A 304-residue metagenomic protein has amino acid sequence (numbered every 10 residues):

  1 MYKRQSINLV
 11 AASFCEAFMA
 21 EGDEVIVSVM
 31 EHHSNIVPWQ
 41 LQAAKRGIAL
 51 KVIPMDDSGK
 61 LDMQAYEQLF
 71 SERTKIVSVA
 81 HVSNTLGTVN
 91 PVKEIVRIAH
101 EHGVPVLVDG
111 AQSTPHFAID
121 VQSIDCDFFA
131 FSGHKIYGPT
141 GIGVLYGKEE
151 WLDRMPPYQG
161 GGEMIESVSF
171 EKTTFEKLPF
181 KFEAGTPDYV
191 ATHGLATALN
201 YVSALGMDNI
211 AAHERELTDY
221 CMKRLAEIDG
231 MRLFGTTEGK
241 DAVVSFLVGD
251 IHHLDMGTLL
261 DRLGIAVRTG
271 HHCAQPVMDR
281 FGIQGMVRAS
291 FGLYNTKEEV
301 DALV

Functional and structural regions predicted by a protein language model:
K3-V304: Pyridoxal 5′-phosphate
